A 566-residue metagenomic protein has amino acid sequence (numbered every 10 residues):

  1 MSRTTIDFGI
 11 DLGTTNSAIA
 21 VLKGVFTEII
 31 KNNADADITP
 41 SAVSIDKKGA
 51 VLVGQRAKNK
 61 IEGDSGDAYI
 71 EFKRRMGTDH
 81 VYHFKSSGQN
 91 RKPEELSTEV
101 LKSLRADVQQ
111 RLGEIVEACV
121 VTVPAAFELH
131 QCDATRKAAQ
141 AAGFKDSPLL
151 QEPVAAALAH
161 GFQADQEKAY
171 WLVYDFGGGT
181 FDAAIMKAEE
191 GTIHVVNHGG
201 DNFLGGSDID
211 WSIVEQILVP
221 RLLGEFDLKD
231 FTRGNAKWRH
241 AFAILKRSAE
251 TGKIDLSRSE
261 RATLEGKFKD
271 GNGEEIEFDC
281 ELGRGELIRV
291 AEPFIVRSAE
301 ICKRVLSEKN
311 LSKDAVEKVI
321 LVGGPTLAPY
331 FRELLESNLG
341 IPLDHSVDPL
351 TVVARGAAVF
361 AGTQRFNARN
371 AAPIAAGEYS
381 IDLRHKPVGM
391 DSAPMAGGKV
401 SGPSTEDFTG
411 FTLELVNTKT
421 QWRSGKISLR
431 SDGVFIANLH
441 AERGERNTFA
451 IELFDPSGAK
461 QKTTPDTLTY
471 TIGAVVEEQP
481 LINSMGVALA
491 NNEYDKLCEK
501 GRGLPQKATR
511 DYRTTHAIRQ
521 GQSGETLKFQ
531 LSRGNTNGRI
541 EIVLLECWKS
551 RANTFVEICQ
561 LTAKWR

Functional and structural regions predicted by a protein language model:
M1-R75, Y82, S87-N90, Q109-R566: Oxyanion-binding/catalytic loops of NTP- or PPi-dependent enzymes
G88-E99: Conserved AMP-binding/adenylate-forming core of the ANL superfamily
L101-R105: Generic structural signal for well-ordered alpha-helices, preferentially at hydrophobic/aromatic core positions
